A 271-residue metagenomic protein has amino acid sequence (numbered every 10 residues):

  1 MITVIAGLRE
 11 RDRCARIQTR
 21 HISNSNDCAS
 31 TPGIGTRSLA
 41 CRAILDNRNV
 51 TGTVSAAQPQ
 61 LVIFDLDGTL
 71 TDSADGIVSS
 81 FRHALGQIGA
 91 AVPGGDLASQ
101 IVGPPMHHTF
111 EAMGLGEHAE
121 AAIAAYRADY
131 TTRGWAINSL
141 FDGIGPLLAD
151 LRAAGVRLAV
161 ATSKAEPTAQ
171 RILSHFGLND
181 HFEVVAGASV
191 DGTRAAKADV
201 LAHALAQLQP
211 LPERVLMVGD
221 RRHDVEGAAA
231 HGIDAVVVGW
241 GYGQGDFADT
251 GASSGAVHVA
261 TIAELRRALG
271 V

Functional and structural regions predicted by a protein language model:
M1-Q18: Extreme N-terminal basic, low-complexity initiation segments that serve as generic localization/processing leaders
A15, I22, D27-A29: Short hydrophobic alpha-helical segments enriched in small aliphatic residues
N26-S30, I34-F64: Non-catalytic pre-domain segments flanking phosphatase-related domains
T51, A56-P146, D150, A154 (+1 more regions): N-terminal helical cap/lid subdomain that shapes the substrate entry/recognition surface in HAD-like hydrolases
L61, K197-V225: Conserved Lys-Pro-Asp/Glu-containing loop-to-beta segment of HAD-superfamily phosphomonoesterases, centered on
G86-I88, T109-G116, I137, G145 (+4 more regions): Substrate-recognition/cap helix-loop segment adjacent to the acidic, metal-dependent catalytic center of Asp-based
G177-V185, F247-L269: Structural recognition of alpha->loop->beta junctions
M217-V257: Acidic, Mg2+-coordinating phosphoryl-transfer loop and its flanking beta/alpha structural elements, shared across
